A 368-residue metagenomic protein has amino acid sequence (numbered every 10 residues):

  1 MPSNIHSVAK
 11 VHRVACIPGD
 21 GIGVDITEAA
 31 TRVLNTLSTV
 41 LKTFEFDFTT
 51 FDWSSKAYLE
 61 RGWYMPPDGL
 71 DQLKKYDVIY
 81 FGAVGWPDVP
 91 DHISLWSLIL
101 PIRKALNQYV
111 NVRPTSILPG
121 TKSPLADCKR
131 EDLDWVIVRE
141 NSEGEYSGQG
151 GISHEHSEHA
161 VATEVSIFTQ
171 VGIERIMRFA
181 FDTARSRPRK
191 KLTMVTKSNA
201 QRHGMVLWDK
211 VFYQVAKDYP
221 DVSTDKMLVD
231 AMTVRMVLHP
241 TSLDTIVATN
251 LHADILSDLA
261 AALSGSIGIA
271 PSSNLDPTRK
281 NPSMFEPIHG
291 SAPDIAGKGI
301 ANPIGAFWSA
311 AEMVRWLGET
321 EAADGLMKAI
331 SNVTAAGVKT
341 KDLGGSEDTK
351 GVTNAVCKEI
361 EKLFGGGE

Functional and structural regions predicted by a protein language model:
P2-T49: N-terminal phosphate-binding or glycine-rich loops at protein starts, especially the Walker A/P-loop of NTPases
R13-I22, Y80-G85, L192-S198, W308-R315: Short glycine-rich or small-residue beta-strand-to-loop segments that form or flank ligand, phosphate, metal/Fe-S
A15-T31, S157-V229: Glycine-rich phosphate/diphosphate-binding loop of Rossmann-like nucleotide-binding domains
D20-G23, D77, V138, A180 (+5 more regions): Buried hydrophobic positions in well-ordered alpha/beta secondary-structure cores of metabolic enzymes
K42-D47, R187-T196, Y219-M227, E319-M327 (+2 more regions): Flexible, glycine/charged-enriched surface loops at secondary-structure junctions
T43-P66, M236: N-terminal beta-loop-helix "entrance" segment that forms/cooperates in small-molecule cofactor or anionic ligand
A57, R235-A336: Glycine-rich phosphate/nucleotide-binding loop
Y58-T163, L251-A253: N-terminal glycine-rich phosphate/adenylate-binding segment common to multiple enzyme folds
